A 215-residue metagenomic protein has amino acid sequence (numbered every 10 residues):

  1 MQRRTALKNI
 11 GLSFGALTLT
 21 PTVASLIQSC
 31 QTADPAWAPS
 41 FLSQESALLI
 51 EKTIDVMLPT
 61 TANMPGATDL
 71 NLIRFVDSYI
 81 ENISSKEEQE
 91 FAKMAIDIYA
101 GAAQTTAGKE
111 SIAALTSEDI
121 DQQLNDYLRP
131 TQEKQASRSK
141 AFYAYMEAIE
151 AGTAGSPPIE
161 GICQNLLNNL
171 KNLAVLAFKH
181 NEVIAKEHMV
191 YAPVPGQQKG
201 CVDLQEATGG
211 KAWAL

Functional and structural regions predicted by a protein language model:
M1-T5, P21-V56: C-terminal segment of N-terminal export signals and the immediately downstream linker at the start of the mature
L7-Q28, T116: N-terminal export signals
T20-S29, D69, R138-Y145: Short, compositionally biased low-complexity segments
A36-F41, L58-T61, E81-F91: A ubiquitous short alpha-helical element
P39-A47, G66-D69, S85, Q89 (+1 more regions): Amphipathic, non-membrane alpha-helical segments in soluble helical-bundle scaffolds
Q44-S78: Post-signal-peptide N-terminal segment of Sec-exported extracytoplasmic proteins
N71-L215: Mature-region segments of soluble proteins
